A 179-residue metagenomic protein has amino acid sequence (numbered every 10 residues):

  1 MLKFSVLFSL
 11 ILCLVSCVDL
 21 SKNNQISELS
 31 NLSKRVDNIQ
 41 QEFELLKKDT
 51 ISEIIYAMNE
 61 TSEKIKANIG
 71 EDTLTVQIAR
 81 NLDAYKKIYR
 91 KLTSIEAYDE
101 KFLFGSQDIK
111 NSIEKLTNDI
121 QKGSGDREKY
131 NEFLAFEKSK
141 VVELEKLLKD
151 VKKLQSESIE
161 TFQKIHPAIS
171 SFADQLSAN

Functional and structural regions predicted by a protein language model:
L2-S9: Sec-dependent signal peptide recognition, specifically the positively charged N-region followed immediately by
C13-S16: C-terminal motif of bacterial Sec signal peptides marking the signal peptidase cleavage site
V18-D83: Immediate post-signal-peptide N-terminus of mature secreted/exported proteins
L29, V36-F43, I88, L92-F102 (+4 more regions): Extended alpha-helical coiled-coil scaffold domains characteristic of the BAR superfamily
L32, K47, Q121-N179: C-terminal amphipathic alpha-helix
I39-E42, L46, K64, N68 (+5 more regions): Surface-exposed polar/charged interaction patches
R80-K91, A178: Extended, charged helical scaffold/adaptor regions
I88-L144: Surface-exposed, polar helix/loop patches in the mature regions of secreted/periplasmic/lumenal proteins that form
